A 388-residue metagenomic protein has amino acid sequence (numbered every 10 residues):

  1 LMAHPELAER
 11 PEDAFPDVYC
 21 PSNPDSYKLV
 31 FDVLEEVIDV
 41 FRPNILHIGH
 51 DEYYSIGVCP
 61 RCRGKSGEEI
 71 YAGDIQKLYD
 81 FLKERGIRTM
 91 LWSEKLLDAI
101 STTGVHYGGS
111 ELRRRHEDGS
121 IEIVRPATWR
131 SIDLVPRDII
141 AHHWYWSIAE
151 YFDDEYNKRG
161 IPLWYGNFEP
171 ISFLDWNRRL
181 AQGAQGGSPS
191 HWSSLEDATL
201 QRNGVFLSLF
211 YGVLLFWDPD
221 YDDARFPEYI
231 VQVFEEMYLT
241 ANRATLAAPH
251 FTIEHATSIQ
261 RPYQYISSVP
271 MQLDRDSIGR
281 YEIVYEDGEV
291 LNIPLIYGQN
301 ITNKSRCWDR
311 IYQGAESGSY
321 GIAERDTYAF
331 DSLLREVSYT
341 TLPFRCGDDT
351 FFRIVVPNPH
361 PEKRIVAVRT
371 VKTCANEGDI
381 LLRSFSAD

Functional and structural regions predicted by a protein language model:
L1-E36: Active-site-adjacent "subsite" loops/lids of carbohydrate-active enzymes
L1-L7, N44-Y54, C59: Active-site-proximal, well-structured secondary-structure segments within enzyme catalytic domains
R10-C20, D51-K65, T102-G104: Active-site-proximal beta-alpha loop/turn segments in soluble metabolic enzymes
P24-L46, R61-T245, A367: Substrate-binding groove of N-acetylhexosamine-processing glycoside hydrolases
F168-L180, T373-D388: C-terminal/domain-terminus segments
A244-A248, S258-R261, S267-P270, S277-I278 (+2 more regions): Beta-sandwich interaction modules
I278-Y285: Short, structured surface segments that line ligand/substrate-binding pockets
